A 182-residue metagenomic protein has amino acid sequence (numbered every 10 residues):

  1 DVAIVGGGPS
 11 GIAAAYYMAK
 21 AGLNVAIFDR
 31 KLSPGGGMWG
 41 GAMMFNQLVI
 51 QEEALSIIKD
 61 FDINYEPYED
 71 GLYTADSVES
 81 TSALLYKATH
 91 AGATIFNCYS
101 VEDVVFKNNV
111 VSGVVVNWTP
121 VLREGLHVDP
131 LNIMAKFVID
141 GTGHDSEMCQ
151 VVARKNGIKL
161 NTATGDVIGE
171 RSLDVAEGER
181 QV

Functional and structural regions predicted by a protein language model:
D1-A42, N46, I50-E52, F61-E66 (+1 more regions): Residues forming the flavin
I57: Core catalytic machinery and nucleic-acid-binding channels of phosphodiester-processing enzymes
